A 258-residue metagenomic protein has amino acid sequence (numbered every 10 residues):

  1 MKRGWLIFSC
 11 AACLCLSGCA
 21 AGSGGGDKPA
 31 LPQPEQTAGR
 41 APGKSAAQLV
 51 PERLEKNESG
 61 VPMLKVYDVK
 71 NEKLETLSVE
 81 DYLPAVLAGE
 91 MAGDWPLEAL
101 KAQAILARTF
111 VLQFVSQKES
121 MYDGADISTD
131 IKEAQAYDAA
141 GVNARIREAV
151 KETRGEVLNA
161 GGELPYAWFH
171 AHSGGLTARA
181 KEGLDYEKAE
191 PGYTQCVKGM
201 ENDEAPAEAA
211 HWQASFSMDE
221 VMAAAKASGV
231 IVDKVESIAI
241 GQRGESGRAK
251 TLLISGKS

Functional and structural regions predicted by a protein language model:
M1-W5: Positively charged n-region of N-terminal signal peptides that target proteins for export
C10-A12: Hydrophobic helical h-region of N-terminal Sec-dependent signal peptides in bacterial secretory/periplasmic proteins
L16-G18: C-terminal motif of bacterial Sec signal peptides marking the signal peptidase cleavage site
S23-Y67: N-terminal, intrinsically disordered, polar/charged segments of Gram-positive cell-envelope systems that serve as
G60, V86-L87, E98-K101, T109-F114: Short, surface-exposed polybasic-aromatic patches that bind anionic ligands, especially phosphate groups
K65-V69, L77-P96, T129, G199-E208: Acidic/histidine-rich, surface-exposed loop or edge segments in extracytoplasmic proteins
K73-L77, D94-I105, S215-F216: Soluble non-cytosolic domains of exported or imported proteins
T109-S258: Extended substrate/cofactor- or partner-recognition/assembly subdomains adjacent to catalytic sites in enzymes
